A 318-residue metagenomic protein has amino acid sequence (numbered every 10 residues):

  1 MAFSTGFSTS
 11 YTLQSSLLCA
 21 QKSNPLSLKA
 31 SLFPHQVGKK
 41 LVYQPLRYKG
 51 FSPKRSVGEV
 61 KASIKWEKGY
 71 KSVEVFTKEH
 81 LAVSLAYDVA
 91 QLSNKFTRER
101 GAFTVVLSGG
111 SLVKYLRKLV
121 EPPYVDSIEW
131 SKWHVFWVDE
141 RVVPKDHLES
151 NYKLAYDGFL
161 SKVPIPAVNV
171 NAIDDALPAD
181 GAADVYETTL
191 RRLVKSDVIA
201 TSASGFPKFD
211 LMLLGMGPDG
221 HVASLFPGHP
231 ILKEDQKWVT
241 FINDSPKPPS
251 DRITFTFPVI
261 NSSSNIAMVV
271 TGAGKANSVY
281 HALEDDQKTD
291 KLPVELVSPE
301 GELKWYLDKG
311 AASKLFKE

Functional and structural regions predicted by a protein language model:
M1-K49: N-terminal chloroplast transit peptides
P34-F103, S108-V113, K118: N-terminal organelle-targeting presequences
S63-Y70, D126-D210: Ligand-binding beta-strand-loop-alpha-helix segment within the catalytic cores of soluble metabolic enzymes
V106-L112, V120, L214-P218, T271: Glycine-rich beta-strand-to-loop/alpha-helix junction loops that act as flexible
K118-E129, Y156-D157, P227-Q236: A glycine- and small-aliphatic-rich helix-loop capping segment at beta-alpha/alpha-beta transitions that lines
A183-D184, V222-G228, S278-A282, K317: A short secondary-structure junction signal
L211-P258: Class I SAM-dependent methyltransferase SAM-binding "motif I" and its flanking Rossmann-like core
T256-E318: C-terminal functional extensions of proteins
